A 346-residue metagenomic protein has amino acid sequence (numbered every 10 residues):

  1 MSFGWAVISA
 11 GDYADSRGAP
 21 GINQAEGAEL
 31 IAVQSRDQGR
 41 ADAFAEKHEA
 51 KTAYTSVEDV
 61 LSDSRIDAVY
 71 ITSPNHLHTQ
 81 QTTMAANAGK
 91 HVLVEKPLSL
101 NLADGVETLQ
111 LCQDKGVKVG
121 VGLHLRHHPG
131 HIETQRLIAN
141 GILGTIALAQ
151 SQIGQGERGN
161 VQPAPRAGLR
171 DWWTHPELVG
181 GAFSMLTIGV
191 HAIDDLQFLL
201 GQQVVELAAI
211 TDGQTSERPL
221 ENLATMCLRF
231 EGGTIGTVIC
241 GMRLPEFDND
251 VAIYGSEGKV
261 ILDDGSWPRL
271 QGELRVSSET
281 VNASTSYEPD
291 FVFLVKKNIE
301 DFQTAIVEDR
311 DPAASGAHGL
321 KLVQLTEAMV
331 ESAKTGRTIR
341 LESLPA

Functional and structural regions predicted by a protein language model:
M1, A28, A68-I71, D301-A346: C-terminal helix-rich "cap/oligomerization" subdomain common to oxidoreductases
M1-H48: N-terminal Rossmann-like dinucleotide-binding module
V7, A14, Y54, I71 (+4 more regions): Hydrophobic residues in well-ordered beta-strands that form the structural core
Y13, R36, Y287-E300: Active-site loop of classical SDR/Rossmann-like NAD(P)-dependent oxidoreductases, centered on the catalytic Tyr-X3-Lys
K51-L111: Beta-loop-alpha module in the N-terminal Rossmann-like domain of NAD(P)-dependent dehydrogenases, especially those
E107-L125, G144-A149: Rossmann-fold dehydrogenase core element
L125-I210, T215-S216, G336: Predominantly a Rossmann-like dinucleotide-binding segment in NAD(P)-dependent oxidoreductases
G168, T187, H191-W267, K296-D309 (+2 more regions): Contiguous beta-strand/loop segments that form the cofactor/metal-binding neighborhood of enzyme cores
